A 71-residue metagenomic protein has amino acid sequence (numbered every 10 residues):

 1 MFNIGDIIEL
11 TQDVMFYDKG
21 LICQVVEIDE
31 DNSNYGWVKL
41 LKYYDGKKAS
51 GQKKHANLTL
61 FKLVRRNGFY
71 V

Functional and structural regions predicted by a protein language model:
D13-Y17: Short, charged beta-turn/beta-strand-edge "cap" motif at the junction between a beta-strand and an adjacent loop
K19-D29: Short beta-strand-centered aromatic/proline hotspots
E27-N32, Y44: A generic structural motif
N34-K39: Short aromatic-glycine-enriched beta-strand elements
K42-V71: Intrinsically disordered, low-complexity, charged/polar segments
